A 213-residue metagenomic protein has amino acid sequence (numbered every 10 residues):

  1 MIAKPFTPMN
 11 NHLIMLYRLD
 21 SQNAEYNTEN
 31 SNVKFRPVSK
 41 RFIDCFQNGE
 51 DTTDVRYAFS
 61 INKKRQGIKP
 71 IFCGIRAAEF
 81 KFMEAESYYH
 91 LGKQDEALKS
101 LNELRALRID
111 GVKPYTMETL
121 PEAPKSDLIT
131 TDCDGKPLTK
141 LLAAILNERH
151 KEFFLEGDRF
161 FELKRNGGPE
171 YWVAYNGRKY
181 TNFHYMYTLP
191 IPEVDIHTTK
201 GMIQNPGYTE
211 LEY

Functional and structural regions predicted by a protein language model:
M1-A24, D44-Y213: Acidic/polar-rich alpha-helix caps and helix-coil junctions
N32: Aromatic (Trp/Tyr) and acidic
